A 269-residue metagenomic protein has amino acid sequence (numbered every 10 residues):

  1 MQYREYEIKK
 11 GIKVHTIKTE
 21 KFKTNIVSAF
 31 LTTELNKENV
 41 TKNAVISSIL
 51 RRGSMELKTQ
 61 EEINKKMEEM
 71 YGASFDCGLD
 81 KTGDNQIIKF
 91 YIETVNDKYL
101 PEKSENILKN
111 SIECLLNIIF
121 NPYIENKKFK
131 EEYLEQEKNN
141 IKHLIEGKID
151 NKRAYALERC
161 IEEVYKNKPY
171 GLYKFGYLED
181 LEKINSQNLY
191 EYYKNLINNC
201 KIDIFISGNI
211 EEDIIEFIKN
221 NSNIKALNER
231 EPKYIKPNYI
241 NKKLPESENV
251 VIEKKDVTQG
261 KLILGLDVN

Functional and structural regions predicted by a protein language model:
M1-G11: Short, Gly/Pro- and small/polar-rich lid/capping loops
H15-K42, K201, E229-N269: His/Glu-based metal-binding/catalytic segments typifying zinc-dependent metallopeptidases
I17, K23-T41, Q60-N117, A154-G176 (+2 more regions): M16 family metallopeptidases and their MPP-like homologs
N43-G53: Active-site SXXK
N64-K65, N121-I145, P232-N241: Acidic/histidine-enriched alpha-helical segments
L115-E125, N221-R230: A common structural junction motif
K142-N199: Scaffold signal of the M16-like zinc-metallopeptidase fold and its non-catalytic homologs
S186-N221: Non-catalytic, conformational "gating/processing" segments within enzyme and secreted inhibitor domains
